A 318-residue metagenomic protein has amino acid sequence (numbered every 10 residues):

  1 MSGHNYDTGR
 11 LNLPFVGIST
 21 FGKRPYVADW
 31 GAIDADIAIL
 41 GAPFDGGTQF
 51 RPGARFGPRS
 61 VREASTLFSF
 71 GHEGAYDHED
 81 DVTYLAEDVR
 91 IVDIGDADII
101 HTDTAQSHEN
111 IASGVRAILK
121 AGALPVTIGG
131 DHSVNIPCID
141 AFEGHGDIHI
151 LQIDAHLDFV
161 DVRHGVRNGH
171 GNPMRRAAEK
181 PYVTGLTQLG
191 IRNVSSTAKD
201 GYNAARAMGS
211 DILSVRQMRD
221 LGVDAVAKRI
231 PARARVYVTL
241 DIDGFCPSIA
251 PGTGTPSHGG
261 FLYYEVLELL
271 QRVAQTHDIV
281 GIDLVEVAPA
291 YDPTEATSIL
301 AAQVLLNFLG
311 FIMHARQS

Functional and structural regions predicted by a protein language model:
S2-G41, F50-P52, F56-V126, S133-H145 (+2 more regions): Catalytic cores of soluble, metal-dependent hydrolases
I100-T102, L124-G129, F159-G165, Q188-R192 (+1 more regions): Flexible, glycine/proline-enriched loop segments at strand-loop-helix junctions that form or flank small-ligand binding
N110-I111, V134-P137, I150, L157-D161 (+3 more regions): Active-site glycine-rich loop that binds ribose-phosphate moieties when present
H145-L151: Phosphate-handling active-site elements
Q152-A155, A178, T187-N193, S214-R216 (+1 more regions): Short, structured patches in soluble enzyme cores that scaffold and shape functional sites
L189-R206, I212: Internal, active-site/partner-interface "lid" segment
